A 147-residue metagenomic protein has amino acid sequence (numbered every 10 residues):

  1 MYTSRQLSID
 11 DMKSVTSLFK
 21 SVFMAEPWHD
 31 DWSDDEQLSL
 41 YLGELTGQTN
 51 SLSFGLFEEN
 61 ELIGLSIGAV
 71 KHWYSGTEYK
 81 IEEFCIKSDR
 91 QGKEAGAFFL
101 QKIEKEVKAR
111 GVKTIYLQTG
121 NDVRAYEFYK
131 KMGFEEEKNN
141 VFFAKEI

Functional and structural regions predicted by a protein language model:
Y2-S17: A short beta-loop-alpha structural element at the N-terminal edge of CoA-dependent acyl/N-acetyltransferase catalytic
K20-L42: Conserved GNAT-fold acetyl-CoA-binding loop/helix
G43-G55: A short helix-loop-beta-strand connector motif used in the catalytic cores of GNAT acetyltransferases and, in some
G55, E61-V70, K80, C85: Conserved beta-strand in the GNAT
K71-I81, Q91, E137-N139: A conserved beta-turn-beta hairpin within the catalytic core of GNAT-like acetyltransferases that forms part
I86, G92-K105, K131: Conserved acetyl-CoA-binding loop-helix of GNAT-fold acetyltransferases
L100, V107-G120: Conserved GNAT acetyl-CoA-binding A-motif
Y116-Y126, A144-I147: Conserved beta-strand-loop-alpha-helix junction that forms the acyl-donor binding cleft
